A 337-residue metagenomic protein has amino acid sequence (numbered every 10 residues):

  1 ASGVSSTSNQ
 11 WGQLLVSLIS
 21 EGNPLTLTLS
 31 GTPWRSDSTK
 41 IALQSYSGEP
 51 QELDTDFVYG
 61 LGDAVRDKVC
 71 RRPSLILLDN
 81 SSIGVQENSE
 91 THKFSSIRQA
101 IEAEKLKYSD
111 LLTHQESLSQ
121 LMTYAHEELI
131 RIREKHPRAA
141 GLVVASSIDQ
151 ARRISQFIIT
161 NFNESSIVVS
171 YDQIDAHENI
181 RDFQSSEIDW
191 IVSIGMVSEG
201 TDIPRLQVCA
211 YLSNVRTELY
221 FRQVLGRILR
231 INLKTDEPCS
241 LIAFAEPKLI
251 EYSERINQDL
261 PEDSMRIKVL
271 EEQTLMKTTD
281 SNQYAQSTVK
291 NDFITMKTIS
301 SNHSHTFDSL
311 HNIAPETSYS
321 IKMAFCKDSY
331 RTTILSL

Functional and structural regions predicted by a protein language model:
A1-T28, T32: SF2 helicase catalytic motif II
V4-S6, R35-K40, P73, G84-Q86 (+3 more regions): Switch/connector loops and helix/strand junctions flanking conserved nucleotide-binding motifs in nucleotide-processing
S17-N23, D67, R133-H136, F162 (+2 more regions): Conserved catalytic network of the ASCE P-loop NTPase/AAA+ motor domain
L29-P33, S147, I194-M196, A245-E246: A short beta-strand-to-loop transition that corresponds to the Sensor-1 phosphate-sensing loop of AAA+ P-loop ATPases
S38-R138: Interdomain helical connector at the RecA1-RecA2 junction of SF1/SF2 helicase-like NTPases
F94-D182, L335-S336: Conserved helicase/translocase motor-coupling segment
L111-T113, S117-Y124, E128, K248-L337: Long, largely alpha-helical accessory region at the distal end of helicase-like NTP-driven motors
S165, S170-L270: Conserved RecA-like P-loop NTPase helicase motor core
